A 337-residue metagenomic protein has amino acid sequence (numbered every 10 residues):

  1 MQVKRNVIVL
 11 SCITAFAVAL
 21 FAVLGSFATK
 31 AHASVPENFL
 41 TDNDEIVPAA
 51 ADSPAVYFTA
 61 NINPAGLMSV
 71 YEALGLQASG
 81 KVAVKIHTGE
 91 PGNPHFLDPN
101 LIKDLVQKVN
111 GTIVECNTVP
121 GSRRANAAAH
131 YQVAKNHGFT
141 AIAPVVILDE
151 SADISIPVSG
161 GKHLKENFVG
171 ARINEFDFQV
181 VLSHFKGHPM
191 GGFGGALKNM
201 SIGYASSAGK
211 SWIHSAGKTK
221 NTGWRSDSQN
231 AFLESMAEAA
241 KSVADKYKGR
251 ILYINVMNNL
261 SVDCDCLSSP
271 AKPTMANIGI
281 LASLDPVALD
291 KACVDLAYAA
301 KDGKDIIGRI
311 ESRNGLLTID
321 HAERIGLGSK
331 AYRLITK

Functional and structural regions predicted by a protein language model:
M1-K4: N-terminal secretory signal peptides that target proteins for export/translocation
V7-S26: Sec-dependent N-terminal signal peptides of Gram-positive bacterial secreted proteins and lipoproteins
L10-S11, G25, A33, D52 (+1 more regions): Intrinsically disordered, low-complexity segments enriched in Ser/Pro/Gly/Ala and basic residues
F21-F39: Sec-dependent signal peptide cleavage junction
V35-V56: N-terminal low-complexity, Pro/Thr/Ser-rich intrinsically disordered segments that act as propeptides or flexible
A50-K337: Extended, low-polarity segments enriched in aliphatic/aromatic residues
